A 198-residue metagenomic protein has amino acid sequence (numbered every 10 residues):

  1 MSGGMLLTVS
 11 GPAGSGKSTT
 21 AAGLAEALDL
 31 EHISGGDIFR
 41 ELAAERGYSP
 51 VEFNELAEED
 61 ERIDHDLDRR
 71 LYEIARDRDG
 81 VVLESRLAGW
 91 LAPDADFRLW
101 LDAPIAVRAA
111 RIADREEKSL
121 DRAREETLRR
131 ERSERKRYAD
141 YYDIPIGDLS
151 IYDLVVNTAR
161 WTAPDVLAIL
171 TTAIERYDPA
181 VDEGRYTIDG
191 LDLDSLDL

Functional and structural regions predicted by a protein language model:
V9: Hydrophobic anchor at the beta1->P-loop junction of P-loop NTPases
P12: P-loop (Walker A) phosphate-binding loop of NTP-binding proteins
K17: Conserved lysine of the Walker
T20: Hydrophobic positions on the alpha1 helix immediately C-terminal to the Walker A/P-loop
E26-I33: Post-Walker A helix-loop "phosphate-sensing" segment adjacent to the P-loop in P-loop NTPases
I33-L91, A106-V107, K118-R122, R132-E134: ATP-dependent small-molecule kinase phosphotransfer cores that center on conserved nucleotide phosphate-binding segments
D94-R129: Conserved phosphate-donor/acceptor-positioning beta-strand/loop module used by diverse small-molecule
D140-L198: NTP-dependent small-molecule kinase module
